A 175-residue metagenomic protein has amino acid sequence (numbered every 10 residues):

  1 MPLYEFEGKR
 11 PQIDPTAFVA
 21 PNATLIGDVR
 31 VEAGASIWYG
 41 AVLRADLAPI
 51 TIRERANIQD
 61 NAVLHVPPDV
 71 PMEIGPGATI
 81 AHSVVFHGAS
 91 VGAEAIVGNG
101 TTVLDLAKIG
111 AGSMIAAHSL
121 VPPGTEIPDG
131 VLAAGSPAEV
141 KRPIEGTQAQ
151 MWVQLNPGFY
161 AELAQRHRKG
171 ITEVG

Functional and structural regions predicted by a protein language model:
M1-I37: N-terminal segments that cap or nucleate solenoid repeat domains
M1-Q12, D46-E54, D60-A62, V66 (+2 more regions): Glycine-rich hexapeptide-repeat left-handed beta-helix
